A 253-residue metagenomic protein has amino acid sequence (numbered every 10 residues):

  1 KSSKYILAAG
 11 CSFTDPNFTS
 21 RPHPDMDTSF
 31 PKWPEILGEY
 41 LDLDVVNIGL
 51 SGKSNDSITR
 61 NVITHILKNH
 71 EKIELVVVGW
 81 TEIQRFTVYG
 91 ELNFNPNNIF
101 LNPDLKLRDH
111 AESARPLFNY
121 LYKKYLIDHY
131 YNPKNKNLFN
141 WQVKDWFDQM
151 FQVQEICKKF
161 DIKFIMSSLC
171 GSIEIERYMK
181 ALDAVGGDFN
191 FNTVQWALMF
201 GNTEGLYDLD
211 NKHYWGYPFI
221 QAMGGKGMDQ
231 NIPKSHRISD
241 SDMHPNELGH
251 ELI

Functional and structural regions predicted by a protein language model:
K1-S57, N61-K68, E251-L252: Serine-esterase "nucleophile elbow" of acetyl-processing enzymes
I63-L252: Alpha-helical cap/lid subdomain in secreted, periplasmic, or secretory-pathway luminal O-acyl-processing enzymes
